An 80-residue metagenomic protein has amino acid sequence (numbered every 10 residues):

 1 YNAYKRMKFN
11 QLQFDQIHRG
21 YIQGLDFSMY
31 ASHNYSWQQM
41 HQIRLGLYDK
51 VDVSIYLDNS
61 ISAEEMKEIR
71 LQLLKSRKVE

Functional and structural regions predicted by a protein language model:
Y1-E80: General marker for long, soluble alpha-helical cores
